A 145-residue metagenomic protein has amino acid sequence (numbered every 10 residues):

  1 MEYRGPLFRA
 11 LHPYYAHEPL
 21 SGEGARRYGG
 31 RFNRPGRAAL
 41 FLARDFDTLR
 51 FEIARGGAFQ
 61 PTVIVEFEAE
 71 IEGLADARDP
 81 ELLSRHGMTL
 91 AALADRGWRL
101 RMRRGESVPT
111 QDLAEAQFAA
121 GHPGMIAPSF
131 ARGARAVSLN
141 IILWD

Functional and structural regions predicted by a protein language model:
M1-R27, F32-R34, G56-D145: Active-site and NAD+-binding cores of ADP-ribose-processing enzymes
G30-A58: Extended catalytic/binding region for NAD+/ADP-ribose chemistry, centered on the ART fold
